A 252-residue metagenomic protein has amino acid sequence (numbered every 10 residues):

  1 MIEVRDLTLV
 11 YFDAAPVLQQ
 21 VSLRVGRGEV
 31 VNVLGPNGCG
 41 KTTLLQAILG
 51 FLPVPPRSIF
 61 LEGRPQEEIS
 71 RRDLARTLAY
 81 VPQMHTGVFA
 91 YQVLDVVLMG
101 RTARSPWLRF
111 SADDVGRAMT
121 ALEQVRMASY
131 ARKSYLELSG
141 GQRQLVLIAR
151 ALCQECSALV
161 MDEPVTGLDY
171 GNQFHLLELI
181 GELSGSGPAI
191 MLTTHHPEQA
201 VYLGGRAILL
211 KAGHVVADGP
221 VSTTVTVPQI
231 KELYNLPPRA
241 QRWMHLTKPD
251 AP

Functional and structural regions predicted by a protein language model:
M1-V4, T8-Q20, R27, E68-S70 (+1 more regions): A short, flexible loop at the N-terminus of ABC-type nucleotide-binding domains that lies
L34-P36: The feature captures the beta-strand-to-loop junction immediately N-terminal to the Walker
L49: Helix-to-loop junction immediately C-terminal to a conserved catalytic motif
R57-P65, L74: Conserved ABC transporter NBD signature motif
L98, A112-Y130: Conserved ABC ATPase "signature" region
S134-L138, Q142: Conserved ABC ATPase signature
L159-D162: Catalytic Walker B motif of ABC-type/P-loop ATPase nucleotide-binding domains
